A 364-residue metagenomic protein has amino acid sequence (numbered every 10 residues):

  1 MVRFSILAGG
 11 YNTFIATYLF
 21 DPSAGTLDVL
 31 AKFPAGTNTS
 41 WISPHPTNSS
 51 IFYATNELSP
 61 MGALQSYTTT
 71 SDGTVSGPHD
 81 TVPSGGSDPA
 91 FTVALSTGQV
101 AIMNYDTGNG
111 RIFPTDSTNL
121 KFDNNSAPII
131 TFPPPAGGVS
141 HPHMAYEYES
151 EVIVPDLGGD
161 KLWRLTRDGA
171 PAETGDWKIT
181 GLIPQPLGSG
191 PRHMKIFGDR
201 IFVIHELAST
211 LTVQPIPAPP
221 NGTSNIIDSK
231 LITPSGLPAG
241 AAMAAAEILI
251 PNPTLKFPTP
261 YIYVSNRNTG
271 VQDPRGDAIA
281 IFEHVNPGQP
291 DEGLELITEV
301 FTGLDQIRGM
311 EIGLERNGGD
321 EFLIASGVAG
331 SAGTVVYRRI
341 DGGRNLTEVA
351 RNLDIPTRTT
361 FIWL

Functional and structural regions predicted by a protein language model:
V2-F4, T47-S50, T97-G98, E149-S150 (+4 more regions): Short coil/turn segments that connect the beta-strands within blades of beta-propeller domains
A8-Y11, A54-L58, I102-D106, V154-L157 (+3 more regions): Conserved beta-strand positions in repeat-built beta-propeller and related beta-rich domains
Y18-G25, S66-T74, I112-D123, L165-G175 (+3 more regions): Short loop/turn segments immediately following beta-strands, especially the blade-tip and inter-blade linker loops
D28-G98, L296-I297, F301-L304: Blade-loop segments of beta-propeller domains
D28-P34, G77-P83, S126-A136, K178-P184 (+3 more regions): A short beta-strand motif characteristic of beta-propeller blades
V75-E147: Asp-box/WD-like beta-propeller blade repeats and closely related beta-sheet repeat scaffolds
A242-V328: Loop/turn-rich, solvent-exposed surfaces of beta-rich toroidal or solenoidal domains
